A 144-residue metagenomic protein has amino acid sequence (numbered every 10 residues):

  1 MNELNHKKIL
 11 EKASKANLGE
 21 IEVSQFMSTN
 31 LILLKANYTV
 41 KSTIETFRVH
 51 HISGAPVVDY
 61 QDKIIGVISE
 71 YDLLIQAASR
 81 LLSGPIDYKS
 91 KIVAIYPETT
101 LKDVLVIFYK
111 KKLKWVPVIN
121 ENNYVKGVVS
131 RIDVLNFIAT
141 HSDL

Functional and structural regions predicted by a protein language model:
M1-L144: Tandem CBS (Cystathionine beta-synthase) repeat/Bateman regulatory domains
